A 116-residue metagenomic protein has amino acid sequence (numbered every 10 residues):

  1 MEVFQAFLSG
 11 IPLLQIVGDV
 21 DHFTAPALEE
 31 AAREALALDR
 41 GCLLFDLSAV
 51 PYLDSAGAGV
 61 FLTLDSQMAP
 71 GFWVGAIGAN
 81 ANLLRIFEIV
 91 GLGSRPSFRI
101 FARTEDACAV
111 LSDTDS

Functional and structural regions predicted by a protein language model:
M1-E30, A49: STAS-typified acidic loop motif
M1-Q5, D106, S112-S116: Non-catalytic signal-transmission and effector/linker regions of two-component phosphorelay proteins
L8, A81, E105: Residues that form or immediately flank small-molecule/cofactor binding pockets and catalytic motifs
Q15-I16, D46, S94, D113: Generic detector of low-complexity/intrinsically disordered segments and short hydrophobic N-terminal stretches
H22-S97: Amphipathic alpha-helical interaction surfaces in cytosolic regulatory modules
S97-A107: Short acidic-hydrophobic, aromatic-tinged amphipathic segments that line or gate anion-handling sites
